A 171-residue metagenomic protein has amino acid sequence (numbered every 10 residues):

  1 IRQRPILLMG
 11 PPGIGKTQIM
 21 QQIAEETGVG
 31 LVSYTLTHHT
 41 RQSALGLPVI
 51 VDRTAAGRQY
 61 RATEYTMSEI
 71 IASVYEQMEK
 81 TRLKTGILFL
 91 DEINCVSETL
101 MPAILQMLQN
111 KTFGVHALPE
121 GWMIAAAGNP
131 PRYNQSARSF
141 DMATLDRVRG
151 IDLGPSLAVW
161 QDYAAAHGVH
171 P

Functional and structural regions predicted by a protein language model:
I1-P171: AAA+ P-loop NTPase catalytic core and its hallmark functional loops
